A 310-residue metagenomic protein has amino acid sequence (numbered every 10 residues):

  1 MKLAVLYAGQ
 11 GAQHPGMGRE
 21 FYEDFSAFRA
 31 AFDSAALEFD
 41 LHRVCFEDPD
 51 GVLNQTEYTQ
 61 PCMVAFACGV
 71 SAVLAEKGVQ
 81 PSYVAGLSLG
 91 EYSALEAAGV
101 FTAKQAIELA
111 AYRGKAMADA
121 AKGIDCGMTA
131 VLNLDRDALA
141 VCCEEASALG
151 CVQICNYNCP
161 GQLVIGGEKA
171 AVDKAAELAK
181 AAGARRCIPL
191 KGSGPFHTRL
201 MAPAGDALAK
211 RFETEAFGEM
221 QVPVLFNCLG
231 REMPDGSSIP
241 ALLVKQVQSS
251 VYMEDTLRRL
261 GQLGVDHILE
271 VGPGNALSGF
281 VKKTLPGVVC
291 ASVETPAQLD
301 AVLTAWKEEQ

Functional and structural regions predicted by a protein language model:
M1-L139, H267-A297: FabD-like malonyl-/acyl-CoA
Q10-A12, L37-H42, A98-Q248: Alpha/beta catalytic cores of group-transfer enzymes, especially the acyltransferase/condensing modules of polyketide
A75, K180, R258-G264: Non-catalytic positions within long, well-ordered alpha-helices that form the structural scaffold/packing of enzyme
P189-G192, G261, E294: Short glycine-rich catalytic loops that host catalytic nucleophiles or stabilize transition states across multiple
L229, V289-Q310: Short, flexible loop segments at boundaries between secondary-structure elements
Y252-M253: Amphipathic coiled-coil/heptad-repeat helices and related helical stalk/stem segments that mediate oligomerization
